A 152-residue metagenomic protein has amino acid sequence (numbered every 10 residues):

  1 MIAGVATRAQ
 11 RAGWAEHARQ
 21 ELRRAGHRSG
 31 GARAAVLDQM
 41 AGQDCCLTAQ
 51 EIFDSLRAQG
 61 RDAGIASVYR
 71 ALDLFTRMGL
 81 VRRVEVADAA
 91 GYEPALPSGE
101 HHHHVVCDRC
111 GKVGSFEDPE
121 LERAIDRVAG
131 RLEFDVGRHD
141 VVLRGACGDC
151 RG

Functional and structural regions predicted by a protein language model:
M1-S29: N-terminal leader segment of winged-helix/HTH proteins
G31, G42-T48: Short capping segments at the starts of secondary-structure elements
A34-Q39: Pre-recognition alpha-helix immediately N-terminal to the DNA-recognition helix within helix-turn-helix or winged-helix
M40, V68-M78: Basic amphipathic alpha-helical segments that dock to polyanions
E51-R57, V68: A short acidic, leucine-rich amphipathic alpha-helix
T76-G152: Non-DNA-binding regulatory cores of transcription-related proteins, predominantly C-terminal effector-binding
